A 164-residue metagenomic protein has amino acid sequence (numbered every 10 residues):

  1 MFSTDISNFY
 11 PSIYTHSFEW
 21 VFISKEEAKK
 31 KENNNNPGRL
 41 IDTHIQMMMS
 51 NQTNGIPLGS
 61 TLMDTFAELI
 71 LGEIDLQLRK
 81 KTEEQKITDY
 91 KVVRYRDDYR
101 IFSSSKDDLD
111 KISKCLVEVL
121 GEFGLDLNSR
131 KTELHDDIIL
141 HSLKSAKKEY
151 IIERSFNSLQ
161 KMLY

Functional and structural regions predicted by a protein language model:
M1-R96, F102-S113, Q160-Y164: Conserved polymerase palm-domain catalytic core
D110-Y164: C-terminal polymerase-core module
